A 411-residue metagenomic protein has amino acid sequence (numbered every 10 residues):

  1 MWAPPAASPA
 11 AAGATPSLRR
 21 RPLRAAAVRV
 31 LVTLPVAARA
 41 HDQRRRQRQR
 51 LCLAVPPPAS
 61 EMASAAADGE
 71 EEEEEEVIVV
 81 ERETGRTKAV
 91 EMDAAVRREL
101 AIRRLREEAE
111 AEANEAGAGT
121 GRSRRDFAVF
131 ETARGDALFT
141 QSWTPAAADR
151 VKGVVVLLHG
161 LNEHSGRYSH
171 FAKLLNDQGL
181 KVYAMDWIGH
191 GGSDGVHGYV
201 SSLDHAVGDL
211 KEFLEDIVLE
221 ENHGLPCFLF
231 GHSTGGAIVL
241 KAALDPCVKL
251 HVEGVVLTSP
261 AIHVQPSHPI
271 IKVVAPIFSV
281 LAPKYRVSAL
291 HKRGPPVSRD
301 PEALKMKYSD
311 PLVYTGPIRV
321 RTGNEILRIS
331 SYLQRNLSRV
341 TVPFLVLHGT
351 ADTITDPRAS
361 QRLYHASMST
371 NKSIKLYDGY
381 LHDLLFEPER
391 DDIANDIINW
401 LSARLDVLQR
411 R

Functional and structural regions predicted by a protein language model:
W2-T132, D136-A146: An N-terminal hydrophobic leader/cap segment in hydrolases
P16, F230-I318, T322: Alpha/beta-hydrolase-fold enzymes
N162-R167, G191-L225: Catalytic nucleophile-loop/oxyanion-hole region of alpha/beta-hydrolase and closely related hydrolase-like folds
A172-G195: Conserved alpha/beta-hydrolase
V340, V346-H348, D352: Short beta-strand/loop motif that positions the catalytic acidic residue of the alpha/beta-hydrolase fold
V342, D356-H365: Short alpha-helix in the alpha/beta-hydrolase fold that links the catalytic acid
A351-T355, D383: Acidic catalytic loop of the alpha/beta-hydrolase fold
N371, K375-R411: Catalytic active-site module of serine/aspartate enzymes centered on a nucleophile-bearing elbow/loop
